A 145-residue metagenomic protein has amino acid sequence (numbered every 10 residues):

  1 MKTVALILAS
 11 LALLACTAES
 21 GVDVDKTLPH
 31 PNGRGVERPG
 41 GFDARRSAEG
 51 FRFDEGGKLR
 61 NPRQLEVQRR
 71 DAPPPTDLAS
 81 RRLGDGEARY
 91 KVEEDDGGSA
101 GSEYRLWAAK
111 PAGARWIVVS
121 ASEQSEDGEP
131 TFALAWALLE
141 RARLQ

Functional and structural regions predicted by a protein language model:
M1-L14: Sec-dependent bacterial lipoprotein signal peptides
T3, G21-D23: Detector for intrinsically disordered, low-structure N-terminal pre-sequences
T17-E19: Bacterial signal peptide processing site
D25-L78, D95-A100: Secretory pathway targeting signatures of secreted, lumenal, and periplasmic proteins
R34, F42, V119-Q145: Surface-exposed amphipathic alpha-helical segments
Q64-L65, G101-S102, G128-A133: A short, polar/proline- and glycine-enriched secondary-structure boundary/capping micro-motif
P74-E126: Signature of long, low-cysteine stretches enriched in small and polar/charged residues
